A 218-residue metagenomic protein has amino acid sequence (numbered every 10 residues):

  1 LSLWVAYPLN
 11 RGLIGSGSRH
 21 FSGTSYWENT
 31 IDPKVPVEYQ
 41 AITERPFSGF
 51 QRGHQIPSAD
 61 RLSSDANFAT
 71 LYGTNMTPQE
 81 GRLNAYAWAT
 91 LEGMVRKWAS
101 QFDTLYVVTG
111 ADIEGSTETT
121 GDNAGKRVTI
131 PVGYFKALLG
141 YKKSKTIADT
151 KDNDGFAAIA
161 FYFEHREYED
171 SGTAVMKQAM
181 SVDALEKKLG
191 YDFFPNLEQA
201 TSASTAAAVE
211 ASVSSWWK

Functional and structural regions predicted by a protein language model:
L1-Q55: Short, His- and charge-rich active-site/binding loops that engage polyanionic ligands
I31-K218: Domain-level detector of nuclease and nuclease-like folds in predominantly extracellular/periplasmic contexts
